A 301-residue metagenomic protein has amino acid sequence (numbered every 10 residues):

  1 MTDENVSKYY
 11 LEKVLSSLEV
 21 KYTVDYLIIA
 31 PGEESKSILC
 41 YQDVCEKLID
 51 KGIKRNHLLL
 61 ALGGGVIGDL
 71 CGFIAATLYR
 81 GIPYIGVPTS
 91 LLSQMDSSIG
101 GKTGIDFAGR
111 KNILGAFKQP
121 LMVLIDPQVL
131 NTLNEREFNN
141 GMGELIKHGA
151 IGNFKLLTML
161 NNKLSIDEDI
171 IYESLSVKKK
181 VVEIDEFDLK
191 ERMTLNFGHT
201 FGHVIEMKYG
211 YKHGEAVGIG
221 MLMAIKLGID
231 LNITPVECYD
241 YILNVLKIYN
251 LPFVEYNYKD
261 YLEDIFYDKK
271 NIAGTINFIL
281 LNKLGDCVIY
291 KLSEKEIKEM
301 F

Functional and structural regions predicted by a protein language model:
M1-L58: ATP/NTP phosphate-donor binding region
D25-L27, L60, I85-V87, M122-I125 (+1 more regions): Hydrophobic/aromatic beta-strand patches that form the interior of the parallel beta-sheet core in alpha/beta enzyme
C45-L62, C71-G86: Non-catalytic interfacial helical region
V66-F73, V204: Short glycine/serine/threonine-rich phosphate/pyrophosphate-binding segments that cradle anionic phosphate groups
G72-N162: A glycine/threonine-rich phosphate-anchoring loop and its flanking beta-alpha core in nucleotide/phosphate-binding
G143-L145, I233-F301: C-terminal charged capping/lid subdomain of soluble metabolic enzymes
T158-K259: Active-site segments that bind and position negatively charged phosphate/pyrophosphate groups
